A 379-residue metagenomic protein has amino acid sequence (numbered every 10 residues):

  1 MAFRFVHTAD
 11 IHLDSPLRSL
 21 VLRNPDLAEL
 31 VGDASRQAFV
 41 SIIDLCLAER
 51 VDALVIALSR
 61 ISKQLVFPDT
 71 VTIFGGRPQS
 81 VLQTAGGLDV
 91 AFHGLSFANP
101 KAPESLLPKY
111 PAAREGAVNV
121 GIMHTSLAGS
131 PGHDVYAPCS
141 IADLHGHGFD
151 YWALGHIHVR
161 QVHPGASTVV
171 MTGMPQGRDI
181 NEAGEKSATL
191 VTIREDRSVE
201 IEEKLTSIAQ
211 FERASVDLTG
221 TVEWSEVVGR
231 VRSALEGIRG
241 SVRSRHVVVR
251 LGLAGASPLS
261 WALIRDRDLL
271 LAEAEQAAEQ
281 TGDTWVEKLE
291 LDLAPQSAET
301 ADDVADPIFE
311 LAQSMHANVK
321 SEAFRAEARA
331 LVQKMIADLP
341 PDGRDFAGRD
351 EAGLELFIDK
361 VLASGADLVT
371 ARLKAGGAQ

Functional and structural regions predicted by a protein language model:
M1-S59, D350-E351, E355, D359: N-terminal active-site segment of His-dependent metallophosphoesterases
F5, A53, V120, V248-R250: Structural preference for beta-strand elements that scaffold enzyme active sites
A9, I122-H124, G252: A cross-family glycoside hydrolase active-site/sugar-binding cleft signature
R18-L20, N24-P25, A48, A53 (+1 more regions): His/Asp/Glu-rich metal-coordinating catalytic cores of metallo-dependent phosphodiesterases/hydrolases acting on
G32-R36, P103, H133-D134, V228: A conditional alpha-helix N-cap/helix-loop micro-motif detector
R36, V40-L47, L107-P111, V228-R232 (+1 more regions): Amphipathic, non-transmembrane alpha-helical secondary structure
E202-K204: Short beta-strand->loop
T206-Q379: Accessory, non-catalytic peripheral segments of nucleic-acid enzymes
